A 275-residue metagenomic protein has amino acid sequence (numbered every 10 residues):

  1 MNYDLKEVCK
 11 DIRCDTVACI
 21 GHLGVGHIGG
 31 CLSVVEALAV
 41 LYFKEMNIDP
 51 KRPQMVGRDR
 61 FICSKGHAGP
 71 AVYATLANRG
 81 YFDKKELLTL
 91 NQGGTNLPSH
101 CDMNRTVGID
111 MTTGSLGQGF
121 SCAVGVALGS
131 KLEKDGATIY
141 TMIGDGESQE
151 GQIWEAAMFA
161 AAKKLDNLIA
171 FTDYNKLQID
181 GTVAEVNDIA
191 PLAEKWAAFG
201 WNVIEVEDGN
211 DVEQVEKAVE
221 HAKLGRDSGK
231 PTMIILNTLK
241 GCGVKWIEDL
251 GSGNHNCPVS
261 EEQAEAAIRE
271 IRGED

Functional and structural regions predicted by a protein language model:
M1-E7: Positively charged, low-complexity intrinsically disordered leader regions
L5, T16-C19, C31-A162: Cofactor-binding active-site loop characterized by glycine-rich and histidine/acidic residues
C9-V25, D173-N175: N-terminal capping segment at the start of a domain
G24-L32: Structural motif
I62, I169, E205, M233-I235: Structured core elements
H67-A68, V72, N175-K176, N237-G241: Glycine-rich beta-alpha junction loops
G108, T112-S115, F120-R226: Thiamine diphosphate
V212, E216-D275: Glycine/aspartate-rich loop-and-adjacent alpha/beta segment that forms the canonical ThDP
